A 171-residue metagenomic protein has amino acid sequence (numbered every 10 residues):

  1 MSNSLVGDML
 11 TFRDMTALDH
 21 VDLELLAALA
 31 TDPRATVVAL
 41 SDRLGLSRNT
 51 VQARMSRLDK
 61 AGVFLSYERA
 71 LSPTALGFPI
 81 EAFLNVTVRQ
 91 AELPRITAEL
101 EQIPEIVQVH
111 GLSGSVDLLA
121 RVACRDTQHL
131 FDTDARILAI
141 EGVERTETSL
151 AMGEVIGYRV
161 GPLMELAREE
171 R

Functional and structural regions predicted by a protein language model:
M1-R171: A compositional/biophysical signature of low hydrophobicity enriched in polar/charged and small residues
